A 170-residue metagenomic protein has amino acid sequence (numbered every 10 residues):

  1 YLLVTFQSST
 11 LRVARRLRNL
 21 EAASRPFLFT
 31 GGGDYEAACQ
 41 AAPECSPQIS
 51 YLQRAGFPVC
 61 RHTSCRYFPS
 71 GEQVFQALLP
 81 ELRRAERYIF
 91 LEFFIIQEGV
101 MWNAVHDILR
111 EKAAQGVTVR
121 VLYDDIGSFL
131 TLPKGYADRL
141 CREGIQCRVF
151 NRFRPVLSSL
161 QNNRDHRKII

Functional and structural regions predicted by a protein language model:
Y1-I170: N-terminal localization/anchoring segments of enzymes in phospholipid and broader phosphate metabolism
